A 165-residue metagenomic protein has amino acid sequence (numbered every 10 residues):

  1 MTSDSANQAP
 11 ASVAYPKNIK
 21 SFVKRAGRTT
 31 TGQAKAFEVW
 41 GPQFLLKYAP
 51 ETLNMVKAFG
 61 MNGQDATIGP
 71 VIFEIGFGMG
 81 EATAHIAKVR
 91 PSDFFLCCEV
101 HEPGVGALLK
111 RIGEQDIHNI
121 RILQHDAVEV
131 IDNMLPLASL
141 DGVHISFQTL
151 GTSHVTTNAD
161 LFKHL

Functional and structural regions predicted by a protein language model:
T2-F73, E81-R90: S-adenosyl-L-methionine
M61-D132: SAM cofactor-binding core of SAM-dependent methyltransferases, primarily the Rossmann-like beta-alpha-beta module
V89, E114, L140, D160-K163: Glycine-rich, phosphate-binding/catalytic loops in enzymes
D93-F94, A138, L150: Secondary-structure boundary/capping positions in well-ordered alpha/beta enzyme cores
L109-K110, L135-P136, T156-N158: Short amphipathic alpha-helical segments
N133-G142: A short acidic, Gly/Pro-enriched loop at the edge of an enzyme's catalytic core that lines a small-molecule cofactor
S146: Residues lining the SAM
G151-L165: A short, conserved alpha-helix within the catalytic core of class I
